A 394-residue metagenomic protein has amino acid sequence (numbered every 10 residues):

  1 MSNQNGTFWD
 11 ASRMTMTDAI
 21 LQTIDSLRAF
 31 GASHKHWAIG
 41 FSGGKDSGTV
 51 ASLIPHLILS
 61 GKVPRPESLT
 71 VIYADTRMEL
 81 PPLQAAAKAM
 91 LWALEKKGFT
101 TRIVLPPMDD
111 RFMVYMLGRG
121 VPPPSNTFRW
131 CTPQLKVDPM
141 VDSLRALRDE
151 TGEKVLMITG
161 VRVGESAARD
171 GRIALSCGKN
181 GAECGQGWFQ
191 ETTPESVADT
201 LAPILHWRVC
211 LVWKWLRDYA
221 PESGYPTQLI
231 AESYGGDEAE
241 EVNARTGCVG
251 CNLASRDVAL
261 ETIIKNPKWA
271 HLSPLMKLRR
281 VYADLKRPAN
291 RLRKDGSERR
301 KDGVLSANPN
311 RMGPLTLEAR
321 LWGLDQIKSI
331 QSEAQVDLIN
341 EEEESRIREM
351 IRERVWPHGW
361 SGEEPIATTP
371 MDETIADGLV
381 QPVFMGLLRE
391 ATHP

Functional and structural regions predicted by a protein language model:
M1-G40, K45-P394: Nucleotide-activated chemistry modules centered on ATP-dependent adenylation/adenylyltransferase
